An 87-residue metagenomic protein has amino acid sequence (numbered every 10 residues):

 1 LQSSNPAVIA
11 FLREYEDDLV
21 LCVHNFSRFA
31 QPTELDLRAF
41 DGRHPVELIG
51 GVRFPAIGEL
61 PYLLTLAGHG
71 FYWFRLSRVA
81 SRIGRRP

Functional and structural regions predicted by a protein language model:
L1-P87: Carbohydrate-interacting/catalytic domains
